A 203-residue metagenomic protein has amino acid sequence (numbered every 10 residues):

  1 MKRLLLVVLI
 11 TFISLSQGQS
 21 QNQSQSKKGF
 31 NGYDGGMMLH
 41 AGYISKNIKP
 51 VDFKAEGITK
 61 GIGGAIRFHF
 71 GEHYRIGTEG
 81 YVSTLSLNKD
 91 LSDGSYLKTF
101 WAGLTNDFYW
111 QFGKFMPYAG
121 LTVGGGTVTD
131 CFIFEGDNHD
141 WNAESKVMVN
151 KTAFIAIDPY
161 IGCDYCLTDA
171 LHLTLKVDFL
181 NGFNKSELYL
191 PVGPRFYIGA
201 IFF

Functional and structural regions predicted by a protein language model:
M1-N31: Cleavable N-terminal export/targeting peptides
Q19-F70, Y74-I76, G199-F203: Short glycine/proline- and aromatic-enriched beta-strand/turn motifs that initiate or cap beta-hairpins
D34-G42, E79-Y81, G120-G124, K176-D178: Transmembrane beta-strands of outer-membrane beta-barrel proteins
S45-K49, N88-K89, W141-V147: Extracytoplasmic loops and strand-loop junctions of Gram-negative outer membrane beta-barrel proteins
D52-I58, S92-K98, M148-A153, S186-V192: Replace "Gram-negative outer membrane beta-barrel proteins" with "bacterial and organellar outer membrane beta-barrel
F68-W141, I157, Y165-L171, G199-F203: Gram-negative (and chloroplast) outer-membrane scaffold detector with strong preference for beta-barrel transmembrane
E144-I161, Y165: Acidic, glycine-rich flexible loop segments
Y189-F203: Outer-membrane beta-barrel "beta-signal"
